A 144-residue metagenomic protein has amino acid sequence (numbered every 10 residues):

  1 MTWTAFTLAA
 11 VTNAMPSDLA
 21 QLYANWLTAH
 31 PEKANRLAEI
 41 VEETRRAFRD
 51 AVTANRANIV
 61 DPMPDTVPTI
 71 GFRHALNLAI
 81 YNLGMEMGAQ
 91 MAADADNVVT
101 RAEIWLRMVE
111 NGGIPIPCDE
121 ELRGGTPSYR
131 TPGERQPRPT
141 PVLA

Functional and structural regions predicted by a protein language model:
M1-P68, T126-A144: Conserved short "hinge" loops at termini or chain/domain junctions
E32-N35, E39, I70, H74 (+2 more regions): Alpha-helix boundary/N-cap detector
A54, P68-G88: Ordered, amphipathic secondary-structure segments that act as subunit-interaction surfaces in large macromolecular
Y81-A144: Short loop/turn elements at secondary-structure junctions
